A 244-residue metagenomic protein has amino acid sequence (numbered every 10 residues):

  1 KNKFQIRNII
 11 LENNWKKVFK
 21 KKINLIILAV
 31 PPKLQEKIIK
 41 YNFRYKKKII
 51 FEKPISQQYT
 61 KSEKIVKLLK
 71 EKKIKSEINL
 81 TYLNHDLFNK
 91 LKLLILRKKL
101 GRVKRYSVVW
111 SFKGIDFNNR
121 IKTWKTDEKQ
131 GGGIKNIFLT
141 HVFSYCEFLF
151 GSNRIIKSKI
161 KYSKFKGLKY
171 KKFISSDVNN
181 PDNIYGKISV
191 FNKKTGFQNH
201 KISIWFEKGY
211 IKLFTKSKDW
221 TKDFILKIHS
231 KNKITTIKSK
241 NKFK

Functional and structural regions predicted by a protein language model:
K1-I6: N-terminal Rossmann-like dinucleotide-binding module
I9-L68: Beta-loop-alpha module in the N-terminal Rossmann-like domain of NAD(P)-dependent dehydrogenases, especially those
F51-E52, S76-I78, L213: Hydrophobic residues in well-ordered beta-strands that form the structural core
K53-P54, N79-Y82, W110: Short strand-turn motif at the edge of the Rossmann-like AdoMet-binding core
K64-Y82, R102-Y106: Rossmann-fold dehydrogenase core element
T81, K201-K244: C-terminal glycine/acidic-rich active-site capping loop/insertion
N84-S158, K164-G167: Predominantly a Rossmann-like dinucleotide-binding segment in NAD(P)-dependent oxidoreductases
I137-T221: Contiguous beta-strand/loop segments that form the cofactor/metal-binding neighborhood of enzyme cores
